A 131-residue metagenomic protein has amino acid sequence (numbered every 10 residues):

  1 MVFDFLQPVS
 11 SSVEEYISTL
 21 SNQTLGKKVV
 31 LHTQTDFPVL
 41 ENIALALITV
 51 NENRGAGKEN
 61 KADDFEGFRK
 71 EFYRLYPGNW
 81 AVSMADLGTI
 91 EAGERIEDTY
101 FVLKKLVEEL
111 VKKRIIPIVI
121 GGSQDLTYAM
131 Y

Functional and structural regions predicted by a protein language model:
V2-Y131: Metal-dependent C-N hydrolase catalytic cores
